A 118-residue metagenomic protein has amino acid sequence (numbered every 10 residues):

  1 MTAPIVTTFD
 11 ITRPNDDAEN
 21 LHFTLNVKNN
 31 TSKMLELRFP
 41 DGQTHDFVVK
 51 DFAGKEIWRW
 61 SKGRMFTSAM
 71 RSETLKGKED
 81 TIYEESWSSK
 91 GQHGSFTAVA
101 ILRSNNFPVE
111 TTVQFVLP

Functional and structural regions predicted by a protein language model:
A3-T7, D16, L21-Y83, T97-S104: Contiguous segments within soluble domain cores/interaction surfaces
I11-R13: Extracytoplasmic/periplasm-facing segments of secreted or lipoprotein envelope proteins
S88-P118: Terminal connector regions
